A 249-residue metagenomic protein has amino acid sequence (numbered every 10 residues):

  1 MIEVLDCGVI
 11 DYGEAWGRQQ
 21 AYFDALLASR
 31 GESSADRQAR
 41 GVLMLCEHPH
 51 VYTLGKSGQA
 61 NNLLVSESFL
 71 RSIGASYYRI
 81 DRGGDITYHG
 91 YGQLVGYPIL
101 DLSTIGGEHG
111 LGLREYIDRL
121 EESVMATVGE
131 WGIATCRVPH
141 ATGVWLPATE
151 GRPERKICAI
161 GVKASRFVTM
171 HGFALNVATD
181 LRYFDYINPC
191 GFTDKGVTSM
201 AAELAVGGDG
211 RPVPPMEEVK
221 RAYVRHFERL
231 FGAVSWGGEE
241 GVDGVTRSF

Functional and structural regions predicted by a protein language model:
M1-E154, V213-P214, G244-F249: N-terminal lobe of the biotin/lipoate ligase/transferase fold
V128-W131, A164, V177, L204 (+2 more regions): Short, well-ordered alpha-helical segments in soluble proteins
W145, R182-F249: C-terminal accessory segment of soluble enzyme catalytic cores
I157-I160: Histidine/acidic-rich helix-loop-helix segments that form or flank divalent-metal centers in metalloenzyme catalytic
S165-T179: Conserved phosphate/anionic-ligand binding catalytic regions in large, soluble enzymes, centered on
